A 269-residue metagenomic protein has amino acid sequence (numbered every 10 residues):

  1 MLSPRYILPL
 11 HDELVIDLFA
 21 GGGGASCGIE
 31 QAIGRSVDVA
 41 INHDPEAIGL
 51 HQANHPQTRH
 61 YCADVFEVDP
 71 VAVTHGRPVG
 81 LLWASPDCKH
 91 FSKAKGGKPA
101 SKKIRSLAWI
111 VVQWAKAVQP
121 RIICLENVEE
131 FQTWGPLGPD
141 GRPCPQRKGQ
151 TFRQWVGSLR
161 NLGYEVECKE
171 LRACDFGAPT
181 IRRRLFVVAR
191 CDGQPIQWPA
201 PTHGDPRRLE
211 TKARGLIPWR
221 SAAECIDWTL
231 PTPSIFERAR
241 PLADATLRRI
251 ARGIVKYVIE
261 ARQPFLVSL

Functional and structural regions predicted by a protein language model:
M1-H43, A47: S-adenosyl-L-methionine
V15, A40, W83, C124-L125: Generic enzyme active-site microenvironment
C27-Q31, A53, Q113-K116, G157 (+2 more regions): Short, well-ordered alpha-helices that flank and scaffold nucleotide-derived cofactor binding pockets
S36-V39, R59, E165-E167: Conserved beta-strand segments of alpha/beta enzyme cores
E46-L50, L107: Conserved short alpha-helix immediately C-terminal to the canonical SAM/SAH-binding motif I of Rossmann-like
G49-G76: S-adenosyl-L-methionine
V68-L81, C88-R238, L266: Class I S-adenosyl-L-methionine
R248: Residues lining hydrophobic/aromatic ligand-binding pockets adjacent to catalytic sites
